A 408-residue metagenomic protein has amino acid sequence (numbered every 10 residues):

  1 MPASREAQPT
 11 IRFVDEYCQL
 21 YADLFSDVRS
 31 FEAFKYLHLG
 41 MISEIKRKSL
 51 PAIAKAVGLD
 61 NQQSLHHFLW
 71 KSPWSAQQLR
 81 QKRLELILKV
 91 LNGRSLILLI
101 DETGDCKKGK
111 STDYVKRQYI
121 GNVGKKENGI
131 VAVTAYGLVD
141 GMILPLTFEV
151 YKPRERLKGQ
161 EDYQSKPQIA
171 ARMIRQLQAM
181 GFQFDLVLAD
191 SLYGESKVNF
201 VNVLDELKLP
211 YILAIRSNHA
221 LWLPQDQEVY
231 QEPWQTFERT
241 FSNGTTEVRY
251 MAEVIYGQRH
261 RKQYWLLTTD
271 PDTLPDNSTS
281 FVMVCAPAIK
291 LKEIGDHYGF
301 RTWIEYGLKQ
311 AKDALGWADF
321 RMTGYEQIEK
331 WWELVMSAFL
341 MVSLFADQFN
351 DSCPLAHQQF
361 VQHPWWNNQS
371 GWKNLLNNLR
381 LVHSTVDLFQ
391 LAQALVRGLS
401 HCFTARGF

Functional and structural regions predicted by a protein language model:
M1-S30, M41, M142, L146-K152 (+7 more regions): A short, flexible helix-boundary coil/loop motif
L20, K55-F68: Short, basic interhelical loop/turn and adjoining N-cap of the next helix at nucleic-acid- or acidic-partner-contacting
L37, S278-T302: Extended, non-catalytic structural segments that build the interaction scaffolds of large macromolecular assemblies
I53, R94-K108, A135, V187-L192 (+4 more regions): Short, conserved catalytic/metal-binding motifs centered on acidic residues
Q63-F68, N122-F184, Q263-V282, I289: Electropositive, glycine- and tryptophan-enriched low-complexity nucleic-acid-binding patches
L69-I143, F148, K152-R154: Active-site-proximal, Lys/Arg-enriched surface segment that forms a nucleic-acid-binding/basic interface patch
I100-G104, E238, L291-M322: Short amphipathic alpha-helical "interface-anchor" segments enriched in bulky aromatics
L157-Q227: Domain-level cores of phosphate- or acyl-group-handling catalytic modules
